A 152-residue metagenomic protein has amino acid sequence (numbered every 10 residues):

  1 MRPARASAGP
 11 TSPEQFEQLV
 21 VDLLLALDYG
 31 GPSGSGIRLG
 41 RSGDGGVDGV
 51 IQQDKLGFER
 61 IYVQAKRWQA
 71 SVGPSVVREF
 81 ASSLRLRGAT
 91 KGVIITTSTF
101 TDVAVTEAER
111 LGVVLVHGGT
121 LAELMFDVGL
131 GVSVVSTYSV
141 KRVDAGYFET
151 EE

Functional and structural regions predicted by a protein language model:
M1-E152: Mixed-charge (Asp/Glu-Lys/Arg
